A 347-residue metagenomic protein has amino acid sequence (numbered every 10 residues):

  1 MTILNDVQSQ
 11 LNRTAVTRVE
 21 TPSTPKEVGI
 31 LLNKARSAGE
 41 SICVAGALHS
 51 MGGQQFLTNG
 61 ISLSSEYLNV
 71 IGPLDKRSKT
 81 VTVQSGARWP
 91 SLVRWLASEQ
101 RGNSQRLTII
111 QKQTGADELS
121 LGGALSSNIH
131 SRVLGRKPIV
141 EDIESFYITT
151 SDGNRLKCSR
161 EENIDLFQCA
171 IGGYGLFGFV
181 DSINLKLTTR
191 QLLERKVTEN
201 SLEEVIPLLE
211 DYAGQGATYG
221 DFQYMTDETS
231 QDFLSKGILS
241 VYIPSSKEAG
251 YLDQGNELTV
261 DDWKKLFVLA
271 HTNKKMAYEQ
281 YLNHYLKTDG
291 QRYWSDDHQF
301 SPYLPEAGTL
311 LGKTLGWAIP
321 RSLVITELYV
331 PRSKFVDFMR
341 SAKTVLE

Functional and structural regions predicted by a protein language model:
M1-E347: Noncatalytic alpha-helical scaffold of FAD-dependent oxidoreductases
